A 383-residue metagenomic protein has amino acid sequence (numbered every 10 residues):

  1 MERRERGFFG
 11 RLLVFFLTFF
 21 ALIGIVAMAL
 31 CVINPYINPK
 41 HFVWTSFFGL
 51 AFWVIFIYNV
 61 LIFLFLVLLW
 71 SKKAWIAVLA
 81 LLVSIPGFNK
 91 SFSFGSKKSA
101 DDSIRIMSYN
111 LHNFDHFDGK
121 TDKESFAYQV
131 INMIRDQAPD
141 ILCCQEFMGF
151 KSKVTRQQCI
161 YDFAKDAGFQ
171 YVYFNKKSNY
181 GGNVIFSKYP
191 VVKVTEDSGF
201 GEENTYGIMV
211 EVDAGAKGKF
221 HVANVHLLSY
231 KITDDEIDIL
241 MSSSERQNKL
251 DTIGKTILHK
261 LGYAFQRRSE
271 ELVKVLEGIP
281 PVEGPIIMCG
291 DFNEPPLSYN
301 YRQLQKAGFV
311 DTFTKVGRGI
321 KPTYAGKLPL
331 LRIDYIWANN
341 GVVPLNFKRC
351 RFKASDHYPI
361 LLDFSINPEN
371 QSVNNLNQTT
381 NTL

Functional and structural regions predicted by a protein language model:
M1-D162, K177-Y180, L272-V273, P368-Q371 (+1 more regions): N-terminal, active-site-proximal structural segment of metallo-dependent hydrolase catalytic domains
G10-M28, I33-L66, W75-V78, T195-D197 (+3 more regions): Metal-dependent phosphoester-hydrolase catalytic domains
W75, L82-S103, L111, I141-L240 (+1 more regions): Structured beta-strand-rich core segments of catalytic domains in phosphoester-bond hydrolases
R105-L111, F126-R156, F186, V210 (+5 more regions): Active-site beta-strand/loop signature of hydrolases that rely on acidic residues for catalysis
S108-A127, M148-S152, K231-A264: Acidic/histidine-rich helix-loop elements that form or flank divalent-metal/phosphate-binding sites at the catalytic
F117-K123, K153-T155, S198-G199, Y324-K327 (+1 more regions): Short, solvent-exposed loop/turn segments at secondary-structure boundaries
K123-Q129, A167-Q170, V194-D197, T205-I208 (+2 more regions): N-terminal post-signal-peptidase region of extra-cytosolic proteins
D136-A138, Q170, F309-K315: Short, structured active-site-proximal loop/turn typified by the sulfatase FGly-forming signature C/S-X-P-X-R
